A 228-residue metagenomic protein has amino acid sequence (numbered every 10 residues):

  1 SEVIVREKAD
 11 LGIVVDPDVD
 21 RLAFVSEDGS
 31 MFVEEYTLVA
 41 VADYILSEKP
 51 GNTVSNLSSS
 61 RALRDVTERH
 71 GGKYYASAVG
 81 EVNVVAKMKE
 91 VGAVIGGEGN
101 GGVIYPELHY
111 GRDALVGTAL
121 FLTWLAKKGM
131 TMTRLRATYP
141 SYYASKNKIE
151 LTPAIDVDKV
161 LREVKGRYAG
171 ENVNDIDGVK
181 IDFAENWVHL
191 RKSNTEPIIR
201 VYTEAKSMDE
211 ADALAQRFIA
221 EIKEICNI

Functional and structural regions predicted by a protein language model:
S1-E7, E35-Y36, V94-N100: Short, structured secondary-structure boundary patches
S1-V25: N-terminal small/polar loop signature for handling phosphorylated ligands or for N-terminal nucleophile
R6, Y44, E224: Conserved helix-loop functional segments at active or binding sites
L11, K49-I228: Phosphate-binding and adjacent anionic-ligand microenvironments
V15-V19, M31-Y36, H109-R112: Short glycine/threonine-rich catalytic loop with a Thr-x-Gly-x-Asp
R21-L38, R64: Short Gly/Thr/Asp-enriched flexible loops that form oxyanion-binding sites at enzyme active sites
M31-E48, N52, A78-V79: Short, acidic/small-residue loops that bind anionic groups at enzyme active sites
